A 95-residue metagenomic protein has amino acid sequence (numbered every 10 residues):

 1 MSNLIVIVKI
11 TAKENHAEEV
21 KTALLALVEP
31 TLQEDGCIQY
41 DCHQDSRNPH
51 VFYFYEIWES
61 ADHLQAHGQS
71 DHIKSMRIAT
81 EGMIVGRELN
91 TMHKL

Functional and structural regions predicted by a protein language model:
S2-L4, C42-N48, M76-L95: Glycine-rich beta-strand-turn "strand-cap" elements at beta-sheet edges
N3-L32: N-terminal first-folded block
L4-I10, D41-G68: Short, well-ordered beta-strand segments in beta-rich or mixed alpha/beta enzyme and ligand-binding folds
A17, K21, V51, S70-I73 (+1 more regions): Short, structured helix-loop boundary elements
A26-L27, L32-I38, I57-N90: An amphipathic, aromatic/His-enriched active-site/gating alpha helix that lines ligand/cofactor pockets
